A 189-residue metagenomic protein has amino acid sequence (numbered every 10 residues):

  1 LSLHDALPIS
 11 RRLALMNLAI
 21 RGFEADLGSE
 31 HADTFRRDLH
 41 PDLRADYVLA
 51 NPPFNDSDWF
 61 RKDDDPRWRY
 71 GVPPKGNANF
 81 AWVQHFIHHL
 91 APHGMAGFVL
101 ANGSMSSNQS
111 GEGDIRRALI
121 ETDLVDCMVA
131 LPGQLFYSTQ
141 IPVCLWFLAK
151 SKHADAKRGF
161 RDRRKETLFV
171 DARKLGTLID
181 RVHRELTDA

Functional and structural regions predicted by a protein language model:
L1, A14, G22, M95-G97: Intrinsic structural disorder
S2-L7: Short, small-residue-biased leader/transition segments that mark boundaries at the very start of proteins
I9-L43: S-adenosyl-L-methionine
D38, D42-A189: A conserved structural/catalytic subdomain of Rossmann-like adenosyl-cofactor enzymes
